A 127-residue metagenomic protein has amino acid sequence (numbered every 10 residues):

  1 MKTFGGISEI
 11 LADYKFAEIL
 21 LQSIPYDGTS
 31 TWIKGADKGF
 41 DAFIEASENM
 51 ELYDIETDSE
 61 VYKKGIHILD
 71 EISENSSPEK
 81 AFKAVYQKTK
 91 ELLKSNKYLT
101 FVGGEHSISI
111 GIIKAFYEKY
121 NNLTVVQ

Functional and structural regions predicted by a protein language model:
M1-T124: Metal-dependent C-N hydrolase catalytic cores
